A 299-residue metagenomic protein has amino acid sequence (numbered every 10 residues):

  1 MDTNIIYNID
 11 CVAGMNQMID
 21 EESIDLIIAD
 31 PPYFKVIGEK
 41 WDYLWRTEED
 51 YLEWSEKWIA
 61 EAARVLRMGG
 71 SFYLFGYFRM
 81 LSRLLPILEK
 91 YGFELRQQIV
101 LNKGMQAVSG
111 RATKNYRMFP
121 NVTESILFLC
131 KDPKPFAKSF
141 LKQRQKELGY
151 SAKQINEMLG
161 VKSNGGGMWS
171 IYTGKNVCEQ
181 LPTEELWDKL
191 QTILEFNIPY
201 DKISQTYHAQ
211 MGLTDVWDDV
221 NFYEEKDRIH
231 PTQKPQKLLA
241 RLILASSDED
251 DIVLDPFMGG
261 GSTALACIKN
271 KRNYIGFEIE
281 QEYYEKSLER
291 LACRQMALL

Functional and structural regions predicted by a protein language model:
M1-L254, M258-G276, E282-Y284: Core catalytic lobe of class I
S55, A292-C293: Conserved phosphoryl-transfer catalytic core
S287-L288: Conserved SAM-binding loop
C293-L299: Positively charged, low-complexity nucleic-acid-binding target-recognition regions
